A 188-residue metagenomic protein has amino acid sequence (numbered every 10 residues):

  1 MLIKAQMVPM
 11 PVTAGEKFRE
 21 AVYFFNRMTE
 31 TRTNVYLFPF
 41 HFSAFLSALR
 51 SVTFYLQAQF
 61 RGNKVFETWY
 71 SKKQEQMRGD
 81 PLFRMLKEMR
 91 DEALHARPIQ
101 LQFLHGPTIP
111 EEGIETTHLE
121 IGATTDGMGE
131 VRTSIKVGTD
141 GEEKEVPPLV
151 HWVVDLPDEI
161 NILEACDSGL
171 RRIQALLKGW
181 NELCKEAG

Functional and structural regions predicted by a protein language model:
L2-S43, S47, K64-G188: Acidic, Ser/Thr/Gly/Pro-rich intrinsically disordered interaction regions
S51-Y55: Catalytic phosphate/metal-binding cores of nucleic-acid and nucleotide-processing enzymes, i.e., regions that mediate
A58: Glycine-rich, acidic and aromatic/proline-enriched surface loops and short helix-turn segments that act as binding
